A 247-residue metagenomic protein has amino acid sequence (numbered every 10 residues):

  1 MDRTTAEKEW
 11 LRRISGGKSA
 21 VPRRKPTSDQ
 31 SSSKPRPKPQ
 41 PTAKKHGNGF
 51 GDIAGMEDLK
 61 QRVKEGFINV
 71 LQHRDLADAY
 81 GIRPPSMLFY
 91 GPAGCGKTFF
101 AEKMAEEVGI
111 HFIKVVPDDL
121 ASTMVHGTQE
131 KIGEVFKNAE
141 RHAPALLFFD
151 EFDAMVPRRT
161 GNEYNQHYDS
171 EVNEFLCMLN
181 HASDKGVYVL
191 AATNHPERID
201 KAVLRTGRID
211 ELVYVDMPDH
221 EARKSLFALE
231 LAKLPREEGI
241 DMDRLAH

Functional and structural regions predicted by a protein language model:
M1-Q61: AAA+ P-loop ATPase mechanoenzymes
K45-A246: Walker A/P-loop NTP-binding motif of AAA+ ATPase domains
